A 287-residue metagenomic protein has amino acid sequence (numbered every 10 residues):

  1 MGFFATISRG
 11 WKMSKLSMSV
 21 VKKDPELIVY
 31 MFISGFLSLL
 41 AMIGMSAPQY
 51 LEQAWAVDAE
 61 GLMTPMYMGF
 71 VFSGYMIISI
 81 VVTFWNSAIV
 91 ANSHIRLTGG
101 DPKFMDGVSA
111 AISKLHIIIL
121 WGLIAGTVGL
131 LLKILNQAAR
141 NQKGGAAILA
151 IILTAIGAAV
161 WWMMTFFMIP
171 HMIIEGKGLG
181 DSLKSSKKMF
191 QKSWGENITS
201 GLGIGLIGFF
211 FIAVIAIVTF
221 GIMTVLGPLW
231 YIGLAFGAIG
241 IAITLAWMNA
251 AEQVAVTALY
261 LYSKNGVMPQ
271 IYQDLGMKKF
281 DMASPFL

Functional and structural regions predicted by a protein language model:
M1-L287: Hydrophobic alpha-helical membrane segments
